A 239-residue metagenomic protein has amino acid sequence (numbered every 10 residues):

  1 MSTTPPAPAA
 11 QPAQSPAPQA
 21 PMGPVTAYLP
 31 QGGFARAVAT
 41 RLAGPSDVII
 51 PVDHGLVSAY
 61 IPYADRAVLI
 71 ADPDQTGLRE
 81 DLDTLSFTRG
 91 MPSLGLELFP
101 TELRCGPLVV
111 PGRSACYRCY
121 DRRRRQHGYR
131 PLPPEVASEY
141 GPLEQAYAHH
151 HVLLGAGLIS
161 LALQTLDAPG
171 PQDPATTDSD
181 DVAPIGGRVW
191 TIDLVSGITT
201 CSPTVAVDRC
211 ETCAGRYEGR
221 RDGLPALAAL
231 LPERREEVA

Functional and structural regions predicted by a protein language model:
M1-D47, E102-R104: Long, charge-rich, low-complexity alpha-helical segments
S2-V25, Q172-A239: Phosphate-binding loop/pocket of nucleotide- and phosphate-handling active sites
P18, S58-P62, P111: Structural motif
Y28-F34, P51-H54, L69-D74: Structural motif
A37, L154-A162: Short amphipathic alpha-helical face segments that pack within enzyme cores and frequently flank/anchor catalytic
T40-Y63: A short, well-structured beta->alpha microelement
V52-G55, L96-E97, I185: A short glycine-rich beta-strand->turn/loop micro-motif centered on a GG-aromatic cluster
D65-G155, T165-P171, D193-P225: E1/E1-like adenylate-forming module used to activate ubiquitin-like modifiers and sulfur-carrier proteins
